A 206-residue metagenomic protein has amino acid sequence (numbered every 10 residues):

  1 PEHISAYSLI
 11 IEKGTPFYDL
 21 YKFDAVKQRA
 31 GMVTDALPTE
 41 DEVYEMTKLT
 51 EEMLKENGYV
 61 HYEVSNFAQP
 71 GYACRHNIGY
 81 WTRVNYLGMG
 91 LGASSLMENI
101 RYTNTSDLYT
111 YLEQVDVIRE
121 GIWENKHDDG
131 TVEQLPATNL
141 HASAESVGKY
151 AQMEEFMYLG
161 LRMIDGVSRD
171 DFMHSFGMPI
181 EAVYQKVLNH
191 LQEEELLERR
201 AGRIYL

Functional and structural regions predicted by a protein language model:
P1-M178: C-terminal scaffold of the Radical SAM
A6, V64, V183, A201-G202: Residue-level detector of family-conserved "landmark" positions at structurally sensitive sites
G79-Y80, V183-V187, E198-R199: Alpha-helix boundary/capping detector
G177-E193: Short amphipathic alpha-helical interaction segments
Q192-G202: A short, conserved structural fragment
I204-L206: Short, cationic-aromatic polyanion-contact patches
